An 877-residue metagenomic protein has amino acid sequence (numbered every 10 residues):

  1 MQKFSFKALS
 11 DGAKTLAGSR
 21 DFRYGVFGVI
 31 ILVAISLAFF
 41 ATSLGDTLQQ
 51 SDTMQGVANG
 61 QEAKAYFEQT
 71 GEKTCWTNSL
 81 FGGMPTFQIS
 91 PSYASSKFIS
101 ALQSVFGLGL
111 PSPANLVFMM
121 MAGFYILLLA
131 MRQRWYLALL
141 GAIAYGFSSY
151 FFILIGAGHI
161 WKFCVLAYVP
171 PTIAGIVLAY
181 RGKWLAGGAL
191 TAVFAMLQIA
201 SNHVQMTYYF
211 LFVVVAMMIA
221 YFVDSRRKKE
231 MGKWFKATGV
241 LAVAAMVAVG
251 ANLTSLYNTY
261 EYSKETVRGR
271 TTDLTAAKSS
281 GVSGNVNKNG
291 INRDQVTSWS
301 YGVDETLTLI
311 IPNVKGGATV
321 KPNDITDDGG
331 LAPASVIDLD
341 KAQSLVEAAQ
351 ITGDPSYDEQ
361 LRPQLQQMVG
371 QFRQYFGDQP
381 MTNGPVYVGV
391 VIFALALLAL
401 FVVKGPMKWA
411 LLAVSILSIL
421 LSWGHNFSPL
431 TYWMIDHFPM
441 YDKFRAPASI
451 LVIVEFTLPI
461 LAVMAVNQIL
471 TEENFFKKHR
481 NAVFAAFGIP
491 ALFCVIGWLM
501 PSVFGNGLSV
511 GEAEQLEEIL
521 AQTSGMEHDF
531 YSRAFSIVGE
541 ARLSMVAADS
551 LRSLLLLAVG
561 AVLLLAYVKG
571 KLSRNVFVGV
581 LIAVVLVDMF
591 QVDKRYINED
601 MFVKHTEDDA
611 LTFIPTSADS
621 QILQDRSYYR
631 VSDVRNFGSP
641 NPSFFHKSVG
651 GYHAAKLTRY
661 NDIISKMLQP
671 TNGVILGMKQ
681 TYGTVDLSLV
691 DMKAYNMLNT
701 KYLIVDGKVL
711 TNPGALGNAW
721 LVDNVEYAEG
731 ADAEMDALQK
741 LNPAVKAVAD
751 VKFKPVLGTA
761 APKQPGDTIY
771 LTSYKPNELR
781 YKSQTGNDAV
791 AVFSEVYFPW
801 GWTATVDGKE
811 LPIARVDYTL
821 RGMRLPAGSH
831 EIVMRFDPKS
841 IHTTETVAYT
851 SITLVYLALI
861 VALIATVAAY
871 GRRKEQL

Functional and structural regions predicted by a protein language model:
Q2-G766, Y770-S783, D788-E795, W802: Conserved luminal/periplasmic juxtamembrane motif of membrane-embedded glycan-processing enzymes
A394, K701, V745-L877: Active-site-proximal, structured, solvent-exposed surfaces of multi-pass membrane proteins that position macromolecular
